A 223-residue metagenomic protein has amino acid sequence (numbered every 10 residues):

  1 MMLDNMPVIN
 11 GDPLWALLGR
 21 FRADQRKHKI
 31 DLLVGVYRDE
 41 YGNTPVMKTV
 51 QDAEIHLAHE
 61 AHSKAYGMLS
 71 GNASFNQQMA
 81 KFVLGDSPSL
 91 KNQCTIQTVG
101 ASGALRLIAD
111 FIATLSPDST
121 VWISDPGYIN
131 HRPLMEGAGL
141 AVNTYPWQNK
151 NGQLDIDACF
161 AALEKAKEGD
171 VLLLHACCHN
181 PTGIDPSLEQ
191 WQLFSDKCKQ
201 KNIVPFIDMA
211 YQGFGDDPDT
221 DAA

Functional and structural regions predicted by a protein language model:
M1-N5: Generic N-terminal amphipathic, Lys/Arg-enriched alpha-helix
N10-G100: N-terminal small-domain helix-loop-helix segment of the aminotransferase-like
L32, V142, P205-F206: Hydrophobic beta-strand scaffold residues
H62-K201, Q212-A223: Conserved core of the PLP fold type I
M209: Walker B catalytic acidic pair
